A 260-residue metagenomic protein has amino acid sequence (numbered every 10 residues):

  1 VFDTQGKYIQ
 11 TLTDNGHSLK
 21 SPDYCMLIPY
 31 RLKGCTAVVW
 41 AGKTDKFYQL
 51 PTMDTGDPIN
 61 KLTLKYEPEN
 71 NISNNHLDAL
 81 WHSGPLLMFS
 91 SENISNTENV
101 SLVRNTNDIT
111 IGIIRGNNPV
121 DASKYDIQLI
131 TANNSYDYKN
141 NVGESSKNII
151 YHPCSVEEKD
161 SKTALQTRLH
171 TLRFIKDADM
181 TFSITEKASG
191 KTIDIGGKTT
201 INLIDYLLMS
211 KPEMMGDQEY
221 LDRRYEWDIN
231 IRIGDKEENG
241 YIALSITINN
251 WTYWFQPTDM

Functional and structural regions predicted by a protein language model:
V1-P51, D121-K211, D259-M260: Tryptophan-paired
C25-M26, T97-N99: Catalytic micro-motifs at enzyme active sites that drive phosphoryl/nucleotidyl and oxygen chemistry
G34, T97, T106-D108, K124: Extracellular structured ligand-interaction cores
D45-T97, G190-E219, R224-E226: Structured interaction patches on ligand/partner-binding surfaces of diverse proteins
N99-T106, T171: Conserved "repeat-terminator" motif of extracellular CCP/Sushi domains
G112-D121: Structural motif
Q218-M260: Hydrophobic, glycine-enriched assembly/anchoring segments
